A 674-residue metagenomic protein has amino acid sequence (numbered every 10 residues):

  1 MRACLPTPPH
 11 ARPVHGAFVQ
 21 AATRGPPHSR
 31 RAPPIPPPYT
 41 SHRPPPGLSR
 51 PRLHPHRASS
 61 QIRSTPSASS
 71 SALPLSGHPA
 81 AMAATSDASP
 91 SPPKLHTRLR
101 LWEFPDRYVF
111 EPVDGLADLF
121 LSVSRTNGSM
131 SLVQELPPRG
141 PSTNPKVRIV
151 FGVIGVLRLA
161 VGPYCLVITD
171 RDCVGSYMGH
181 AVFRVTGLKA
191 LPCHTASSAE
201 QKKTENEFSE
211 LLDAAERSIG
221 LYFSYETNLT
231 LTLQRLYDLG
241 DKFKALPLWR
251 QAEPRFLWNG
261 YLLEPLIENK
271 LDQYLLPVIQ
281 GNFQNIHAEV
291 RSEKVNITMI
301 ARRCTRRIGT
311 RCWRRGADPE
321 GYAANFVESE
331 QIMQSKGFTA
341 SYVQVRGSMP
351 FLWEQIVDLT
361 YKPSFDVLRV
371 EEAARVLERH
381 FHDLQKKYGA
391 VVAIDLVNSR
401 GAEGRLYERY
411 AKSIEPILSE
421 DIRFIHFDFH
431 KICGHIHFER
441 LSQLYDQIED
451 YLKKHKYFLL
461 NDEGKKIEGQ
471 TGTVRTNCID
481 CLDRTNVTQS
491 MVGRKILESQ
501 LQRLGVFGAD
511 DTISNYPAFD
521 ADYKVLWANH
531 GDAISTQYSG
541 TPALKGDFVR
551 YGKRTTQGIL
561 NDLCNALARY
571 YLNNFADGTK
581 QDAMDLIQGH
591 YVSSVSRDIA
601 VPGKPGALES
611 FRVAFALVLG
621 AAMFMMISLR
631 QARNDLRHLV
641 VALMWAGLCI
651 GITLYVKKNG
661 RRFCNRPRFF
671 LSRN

Functional and structural regions predicted by a protein language model:
M1-A81: Low-complexity proline/serine/threonine-rich segments in eukaryotic and viral proteins
A3, P8, Y39-T40, C165 (+2 more regions): Generic low-polarity alpha-helical segments
P9, P27, R31, P37-P38 (+8 more regions): Enrichment for repetitive, rod-forming helical segments
Q20, G47, Q61, N398 (+3 more regions): Residue-level marker of positions within ordered structural domains that often coincide with functionally constrained
L73-I467, I496-N674: Phosphoinositide system proteins, centered on phosphoinositide phosphatases and their trafficking scaffolds
G472-V492: A phosphate-binding catalytic loop at a beta-strand-loop-alpha-helix junction that coordinates phosphoryl groups
